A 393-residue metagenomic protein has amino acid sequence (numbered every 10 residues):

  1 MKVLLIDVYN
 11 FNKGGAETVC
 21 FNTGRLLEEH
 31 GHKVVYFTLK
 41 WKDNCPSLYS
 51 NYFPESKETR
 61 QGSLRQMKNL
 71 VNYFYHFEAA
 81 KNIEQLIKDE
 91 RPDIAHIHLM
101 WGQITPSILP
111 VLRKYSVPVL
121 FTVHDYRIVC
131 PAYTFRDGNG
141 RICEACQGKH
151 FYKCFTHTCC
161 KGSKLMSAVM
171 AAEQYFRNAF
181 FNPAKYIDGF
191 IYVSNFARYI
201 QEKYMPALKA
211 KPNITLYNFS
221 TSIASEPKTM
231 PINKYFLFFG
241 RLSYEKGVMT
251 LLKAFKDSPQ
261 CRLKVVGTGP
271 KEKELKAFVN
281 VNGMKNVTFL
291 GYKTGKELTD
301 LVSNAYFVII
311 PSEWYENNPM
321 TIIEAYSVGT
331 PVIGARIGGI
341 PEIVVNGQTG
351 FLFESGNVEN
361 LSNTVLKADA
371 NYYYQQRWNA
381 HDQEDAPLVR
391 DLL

Functional and structural regions predicted by a protein language model:
M1-D43, K88-E90, I108, Y115-P118 (+1 more regions): N-terminal subdomain of nucleotide-sugar transferases
T18, L237-D257, P270-K276: A conserved mid-protein helix/loop that constitutes part of the nucleotide-sugar donor-binding site
I128, G148-S225, F289: Donor nucleotide-sugar binding/catalytic pocket of nucleotide-sugar-dependent glycosyltransferases
K276-K296: Nucleotide-activated donor-binding/catalytic signature segment of Leloir-type glycosyltransferases, i.e., the conserved
Y292-K293, D300-A305: Short alpha-helical donor nucleotide-sugar binding micro-motif in glycosyltransferases
S303-N317, T330: Acidic donor-binding loop of glycosyltransferase active sites
I323, R336-G347, F351-L352: Short acidic/histidine- and often glycine-rich active-site loop of Leloir-type glycosyltransferases that engages
N346-G347, F351-V358, V365-Y372: Conserved acidic donor-binding segment of nucleotide-sugar-dependent glycosyltransferases
